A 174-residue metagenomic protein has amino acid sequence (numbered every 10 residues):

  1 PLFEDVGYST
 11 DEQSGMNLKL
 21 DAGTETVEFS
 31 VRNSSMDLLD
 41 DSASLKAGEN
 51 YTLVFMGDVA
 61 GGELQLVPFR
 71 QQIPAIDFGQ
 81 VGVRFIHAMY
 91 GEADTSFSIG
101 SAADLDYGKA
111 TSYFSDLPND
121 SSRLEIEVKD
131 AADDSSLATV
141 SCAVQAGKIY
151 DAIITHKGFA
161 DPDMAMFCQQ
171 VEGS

Functional and structural regions predicted by a protein language model:
P1-S174: Intrinsically disordered, low-complexity polar regions and short flexible loop motifs
